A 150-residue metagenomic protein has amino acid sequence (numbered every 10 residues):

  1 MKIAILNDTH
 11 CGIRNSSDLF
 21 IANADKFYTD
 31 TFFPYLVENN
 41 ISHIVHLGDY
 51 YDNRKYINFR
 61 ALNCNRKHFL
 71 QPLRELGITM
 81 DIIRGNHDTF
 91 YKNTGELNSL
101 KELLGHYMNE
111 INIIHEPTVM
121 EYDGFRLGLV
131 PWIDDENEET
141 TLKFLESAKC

Functional and structural regions predicted by a protein language model:
K2, T9, I13-V119: Core catalytic region of metal-dependent phosphoesterases/phosphodiesterases, especially metallo-beta-lactamase-like
N39-H43, F125-C150: His/acidic metal-ligating clusters that form di-metal
